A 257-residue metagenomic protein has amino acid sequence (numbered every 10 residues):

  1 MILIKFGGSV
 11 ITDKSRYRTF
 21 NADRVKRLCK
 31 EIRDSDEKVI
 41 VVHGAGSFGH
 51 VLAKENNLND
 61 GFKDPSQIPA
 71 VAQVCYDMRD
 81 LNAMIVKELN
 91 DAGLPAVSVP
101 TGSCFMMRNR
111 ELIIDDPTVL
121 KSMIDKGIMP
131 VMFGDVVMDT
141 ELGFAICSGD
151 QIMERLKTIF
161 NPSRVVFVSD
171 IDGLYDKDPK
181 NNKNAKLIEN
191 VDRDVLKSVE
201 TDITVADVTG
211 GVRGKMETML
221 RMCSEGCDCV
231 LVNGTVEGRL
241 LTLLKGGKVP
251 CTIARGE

Functional and structural regions predicted by a protein language model:
M1-I40: N-terminal glycine-/serine-/threonine-rich phosphate-binding loop
K5, V119-E154, R193-G210: Catalytic-site beta-strand/loop segments enriched in glycine and acidic/polar residues
F6-S9, V42-G46, V232-G234: Glycine-rich beta-strand-to-loop/alpha-helix junction loops that act as flexible
V10-T12, G46-V51, C104-M107, V137-D139 (+2 more regions): Short, active-site-adjacent cap segments at secondary-structure transitions
R24-L28, A70-V86, G143, Q151 (+1 more regions): Polyanion-binding loop/helix "lid" in catalytic or ligand-binding cores
G46-F62: Glycine-rich loop at the start of a catalytic domain that most often binds anionic cofactors/ligands
N57-V137: Ligand-binding beta-strand-loop-alpha-helix segment within the catalytic cores of soluble metabolic enzymes
I159-N184, L231-G238: Acidic, metal-binding active-site segment of PIN/NYN-like and related structure-specific nucleases
